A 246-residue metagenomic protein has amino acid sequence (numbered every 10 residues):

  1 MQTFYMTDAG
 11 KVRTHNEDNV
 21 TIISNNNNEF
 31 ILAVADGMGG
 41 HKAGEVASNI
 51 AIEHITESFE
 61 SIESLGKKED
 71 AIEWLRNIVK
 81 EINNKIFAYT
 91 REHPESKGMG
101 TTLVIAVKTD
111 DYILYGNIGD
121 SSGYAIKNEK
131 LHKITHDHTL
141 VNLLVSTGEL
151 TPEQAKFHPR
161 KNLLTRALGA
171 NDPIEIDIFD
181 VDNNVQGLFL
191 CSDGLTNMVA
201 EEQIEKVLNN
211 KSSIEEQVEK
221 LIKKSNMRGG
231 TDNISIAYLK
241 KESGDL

Functional and structural regions predicted by a protein language model:
M1-L246: PP2C/PPM-type serine/threonine phosphatase catalytic domain
